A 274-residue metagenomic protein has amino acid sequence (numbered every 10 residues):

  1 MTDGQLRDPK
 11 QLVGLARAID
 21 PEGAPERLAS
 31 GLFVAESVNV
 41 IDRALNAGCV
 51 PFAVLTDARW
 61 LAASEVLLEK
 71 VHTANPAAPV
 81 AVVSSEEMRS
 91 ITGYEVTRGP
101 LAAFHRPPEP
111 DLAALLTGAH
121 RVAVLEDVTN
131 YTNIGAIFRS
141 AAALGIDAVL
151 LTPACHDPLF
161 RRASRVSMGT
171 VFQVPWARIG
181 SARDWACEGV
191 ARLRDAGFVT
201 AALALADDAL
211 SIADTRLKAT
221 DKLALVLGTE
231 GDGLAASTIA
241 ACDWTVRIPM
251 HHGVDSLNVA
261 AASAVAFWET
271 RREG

Functional and structural regions predicted by a protein language model:
M1-E69, C155-D157: Boundary-proximal intrinsically disordered activation/regulatory segments immediately upstream of a helical core
D3, P107-D208: RNA substrate-binding interface of SAM-dependent RNA methyltransferases
L45, A74, R194-D195: Anion (oxyanion) recognition and catalysis
E69-G93, A177: A glycine-rich helix N-cap at a beta->alpha junction
V71-H72, P100, V166-T170, K218-D221: Short, hinge-like loop/turn segments at secondary-structure boundaries
A102-A103, S140-L144, P158-V171, A236-G274: Structured adenosyl-cofactor binding patch, chiefly the S-adenosyl-L-methionine
A201-H252: Active-site/ligand-binding-proximal alpha/beta "capping" segment
